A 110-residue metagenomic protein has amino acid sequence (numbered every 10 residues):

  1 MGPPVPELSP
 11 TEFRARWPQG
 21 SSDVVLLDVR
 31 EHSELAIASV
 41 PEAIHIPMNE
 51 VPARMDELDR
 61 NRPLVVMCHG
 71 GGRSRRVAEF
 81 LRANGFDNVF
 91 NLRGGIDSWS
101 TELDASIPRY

Functional and structural regions predicted by a protein language model:
M1-V25, H32-P63, G72-Y110: Rhodanese-like catalytic fold shared by cysteine-dependent sulfurtransferases and DSP/PTP-type phosphatases
M67-C68: Short, surface-exposed ligand- or partner-binding patches at beta-edge/loop junctions that are enriched in aromatics
